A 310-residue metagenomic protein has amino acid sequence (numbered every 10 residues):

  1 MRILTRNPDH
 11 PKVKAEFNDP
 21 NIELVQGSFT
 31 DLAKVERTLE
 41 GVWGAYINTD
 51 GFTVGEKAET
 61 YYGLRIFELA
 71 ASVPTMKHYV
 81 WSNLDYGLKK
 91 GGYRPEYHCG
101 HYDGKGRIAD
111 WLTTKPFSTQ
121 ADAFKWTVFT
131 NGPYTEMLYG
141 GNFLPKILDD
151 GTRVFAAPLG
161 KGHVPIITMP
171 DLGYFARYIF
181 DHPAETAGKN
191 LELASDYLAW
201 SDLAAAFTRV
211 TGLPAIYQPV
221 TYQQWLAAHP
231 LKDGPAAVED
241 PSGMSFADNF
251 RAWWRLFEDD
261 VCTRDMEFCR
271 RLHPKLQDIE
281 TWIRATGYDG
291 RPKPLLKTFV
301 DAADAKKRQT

Functional and structural regions predicted by a protein language model:
M1: Short beta-strand element of Class I
L4-E16, T30-A33, T38-E40, G51-Y61 (+3 more regions): Oxidoreductase cofactor-interface core, primarily capturing Rossmann-like NAD(P)-dependent enzymes
P20, E40-A45: Short acidic/histidine-rich motifs immediately flanking catalytic phosphotransfer sites in two-component signaling
N21-E23, W126: Short, conserved active-site loop motifs that form the nucleotide-linked donor/cofactor pocket
G27: Cofactor-binding loops of NAD(P)H-dependent oxidoreductases, dominated by short-chain dehydrogenase/reductases
T168-G173, A252, L256, L272: A conserved mid-domain beta-alpha-beta active-site/ligand-binding segment of alpha/beta enzyme cores
L191-E192, A204-V261: Terminal hydrophobic/aromatic helix or amphipathic segment near a protein terminus
D265-T310: Amphipathic terminal alpha-helices
